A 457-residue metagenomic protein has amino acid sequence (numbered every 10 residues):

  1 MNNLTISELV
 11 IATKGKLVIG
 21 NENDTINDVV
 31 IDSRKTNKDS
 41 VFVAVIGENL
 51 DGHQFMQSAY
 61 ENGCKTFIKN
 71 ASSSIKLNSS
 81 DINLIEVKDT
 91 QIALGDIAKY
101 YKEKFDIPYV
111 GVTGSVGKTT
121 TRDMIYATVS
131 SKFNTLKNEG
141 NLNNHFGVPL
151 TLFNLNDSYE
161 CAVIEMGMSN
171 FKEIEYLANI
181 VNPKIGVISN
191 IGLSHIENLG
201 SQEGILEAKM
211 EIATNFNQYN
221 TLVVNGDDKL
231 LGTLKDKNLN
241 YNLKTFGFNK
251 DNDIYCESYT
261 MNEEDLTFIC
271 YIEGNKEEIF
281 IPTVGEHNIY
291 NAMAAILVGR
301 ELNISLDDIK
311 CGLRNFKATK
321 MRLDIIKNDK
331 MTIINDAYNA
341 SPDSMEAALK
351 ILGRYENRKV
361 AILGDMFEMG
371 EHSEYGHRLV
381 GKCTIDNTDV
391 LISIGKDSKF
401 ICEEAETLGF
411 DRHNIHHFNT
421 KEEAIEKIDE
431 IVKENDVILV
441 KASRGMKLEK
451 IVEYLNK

Functional and structural regions predicted by a protein language model:
M1-D96, Y255, T260, V284 (+4 more regions): N-terminal leader/targeting and accessory segments in enzymes
S7-A12, Q91-G226, L230-Y241, G299 (+3 more regions): Phosphate-binding loop of NTP-binding sites
L9, S40, A59, I97 (+13 more regions): Residue-level signal for inorganic ion chemistry
N49, T319, A337, S341-F410: Active-site beta-alpha connecting loops in nucleotide-dependent enzymes
S73-N78, V187-T332, N357, K382 (+2 more regions): Acidic, Mg2+-coordinating active-site environments of NTP-dependent enzymes
V112, K320-R322, G445, E449-I451: ATP-dependent carboxylate/acyl-activation modules
L193-L199, I334, F367-E371, V440: A short acidic, helix-capping loop that chelates divalent metal ions and anchors anionic groups
